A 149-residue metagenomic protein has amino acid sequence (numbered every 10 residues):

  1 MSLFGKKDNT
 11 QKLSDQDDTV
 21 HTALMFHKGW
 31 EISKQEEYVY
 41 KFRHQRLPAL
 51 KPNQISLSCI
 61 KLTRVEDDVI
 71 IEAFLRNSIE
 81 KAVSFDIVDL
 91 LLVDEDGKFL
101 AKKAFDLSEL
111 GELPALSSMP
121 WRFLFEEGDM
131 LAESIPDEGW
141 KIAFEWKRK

Functional and structural regions predicted by a protein language model:
M1-I70, A82-S84, E112-S117, R122-K149: Membrane engagement elements in two modes
V69-N77: Short, well-ordered beta-strand segments enriched in hydrophobic/aromatic residues
R76-A115: The feature marks short-to-medium sequence segments in extracytoplasmic or secretory-pathway proteins
